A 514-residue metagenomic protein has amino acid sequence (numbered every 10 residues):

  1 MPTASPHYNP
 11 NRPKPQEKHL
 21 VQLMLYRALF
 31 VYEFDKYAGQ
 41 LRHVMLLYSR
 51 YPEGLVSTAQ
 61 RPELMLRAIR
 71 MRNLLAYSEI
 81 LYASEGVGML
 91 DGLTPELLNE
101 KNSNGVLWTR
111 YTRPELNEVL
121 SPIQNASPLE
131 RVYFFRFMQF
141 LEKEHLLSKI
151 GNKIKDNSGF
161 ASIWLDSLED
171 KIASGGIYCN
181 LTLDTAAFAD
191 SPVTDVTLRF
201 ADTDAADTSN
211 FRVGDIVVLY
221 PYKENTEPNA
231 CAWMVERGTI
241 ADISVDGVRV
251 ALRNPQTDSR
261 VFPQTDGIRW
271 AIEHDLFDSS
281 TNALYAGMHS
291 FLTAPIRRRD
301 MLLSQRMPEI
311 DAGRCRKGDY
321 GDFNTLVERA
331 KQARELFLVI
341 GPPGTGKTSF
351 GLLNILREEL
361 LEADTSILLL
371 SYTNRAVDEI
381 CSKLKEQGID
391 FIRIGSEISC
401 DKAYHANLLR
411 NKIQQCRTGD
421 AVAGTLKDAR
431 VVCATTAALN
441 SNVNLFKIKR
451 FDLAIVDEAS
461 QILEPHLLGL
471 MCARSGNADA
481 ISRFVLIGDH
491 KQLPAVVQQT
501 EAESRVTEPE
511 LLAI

Functional and structural regions predicted by a protein language model:
M1-N73: Mg2+/Mn2+-dependent nuclease catalytic core
H19, L47, P52-E53, P62 (+8 more regions): Pre-ATPase regulatory/linker segments immediately N-terminal to the P-loop/RecA-like helicase/translocase core
P62-V213, D246-V248, L252-N254: A helicase ATPase "motif cassette" and its flanking acidic/Ser/Thr-rich regulatory loops
A333-V339, D364-T365, R430: Pre-Walker A (Motif I) flank of P-loop NTPase domains
P342-T345, F350-G351, I355-K385, I392-G395: Conserved RecA-like ASCE P-loop NTPase motor core of nucleic-acid helicases/translocases
E362-T365, S371-R375, E386-Q387, A423 (+3 more regions): Conserved helicase motor core of SF1/SF2 NTP-dependent helicases
I394-K402, T435-S441: Conserved helicase motor
A403-V432: Conserved motor-coupling elements within RecA-like helicase/translocase cores
